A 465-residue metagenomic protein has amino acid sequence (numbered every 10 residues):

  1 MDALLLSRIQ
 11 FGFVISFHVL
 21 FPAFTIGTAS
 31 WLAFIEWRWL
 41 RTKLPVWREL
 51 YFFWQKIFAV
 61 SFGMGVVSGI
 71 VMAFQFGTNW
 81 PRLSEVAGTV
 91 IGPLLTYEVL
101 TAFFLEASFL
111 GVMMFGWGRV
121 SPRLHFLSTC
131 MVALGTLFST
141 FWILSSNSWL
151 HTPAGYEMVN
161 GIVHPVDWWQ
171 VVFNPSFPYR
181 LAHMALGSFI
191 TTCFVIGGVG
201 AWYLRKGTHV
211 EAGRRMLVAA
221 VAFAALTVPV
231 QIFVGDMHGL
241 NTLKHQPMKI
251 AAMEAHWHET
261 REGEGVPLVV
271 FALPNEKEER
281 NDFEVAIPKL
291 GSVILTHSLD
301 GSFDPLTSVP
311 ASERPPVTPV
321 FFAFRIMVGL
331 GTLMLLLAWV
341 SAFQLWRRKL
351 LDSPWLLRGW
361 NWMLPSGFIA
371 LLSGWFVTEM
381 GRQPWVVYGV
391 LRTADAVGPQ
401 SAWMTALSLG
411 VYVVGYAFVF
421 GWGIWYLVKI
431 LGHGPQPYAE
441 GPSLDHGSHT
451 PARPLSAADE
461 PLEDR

Functional and structural regions predicted by a protein language model:
M1-R465: Polytopic transmembrane helical bundles with strong interfacial aromatic enrichment
